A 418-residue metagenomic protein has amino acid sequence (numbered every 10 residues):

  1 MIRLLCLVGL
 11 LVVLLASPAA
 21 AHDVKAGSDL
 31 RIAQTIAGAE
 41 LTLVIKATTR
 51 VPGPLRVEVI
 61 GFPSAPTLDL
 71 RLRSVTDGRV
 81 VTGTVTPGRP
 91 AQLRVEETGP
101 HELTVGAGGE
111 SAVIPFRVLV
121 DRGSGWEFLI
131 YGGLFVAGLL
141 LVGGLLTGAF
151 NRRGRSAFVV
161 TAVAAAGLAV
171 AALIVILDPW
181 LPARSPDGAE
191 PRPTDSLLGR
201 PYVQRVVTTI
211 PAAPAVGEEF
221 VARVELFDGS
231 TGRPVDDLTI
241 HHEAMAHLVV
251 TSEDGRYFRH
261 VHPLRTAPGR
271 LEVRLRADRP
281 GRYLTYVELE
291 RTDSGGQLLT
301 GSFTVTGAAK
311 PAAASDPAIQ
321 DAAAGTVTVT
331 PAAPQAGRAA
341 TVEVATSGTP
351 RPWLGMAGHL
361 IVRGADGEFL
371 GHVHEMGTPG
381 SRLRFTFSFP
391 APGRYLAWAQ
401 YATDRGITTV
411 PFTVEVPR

Functional and structural regions predicted by a protein language model:
L4-L15: Sec-dependent N-terminal signal peptides
C6, P18-L145, F158-V163, A171-R418: N-terminal soluble domains immediately following signal/targeting peptides that reside in extracytoplasmic
L15, L146-N151: Structural signal for the C-terminal ends of transmembrane alpha-helices and the immediately following loop
A149-V159: Membrane-interface helix-boundary motifs at transmembrane edges
